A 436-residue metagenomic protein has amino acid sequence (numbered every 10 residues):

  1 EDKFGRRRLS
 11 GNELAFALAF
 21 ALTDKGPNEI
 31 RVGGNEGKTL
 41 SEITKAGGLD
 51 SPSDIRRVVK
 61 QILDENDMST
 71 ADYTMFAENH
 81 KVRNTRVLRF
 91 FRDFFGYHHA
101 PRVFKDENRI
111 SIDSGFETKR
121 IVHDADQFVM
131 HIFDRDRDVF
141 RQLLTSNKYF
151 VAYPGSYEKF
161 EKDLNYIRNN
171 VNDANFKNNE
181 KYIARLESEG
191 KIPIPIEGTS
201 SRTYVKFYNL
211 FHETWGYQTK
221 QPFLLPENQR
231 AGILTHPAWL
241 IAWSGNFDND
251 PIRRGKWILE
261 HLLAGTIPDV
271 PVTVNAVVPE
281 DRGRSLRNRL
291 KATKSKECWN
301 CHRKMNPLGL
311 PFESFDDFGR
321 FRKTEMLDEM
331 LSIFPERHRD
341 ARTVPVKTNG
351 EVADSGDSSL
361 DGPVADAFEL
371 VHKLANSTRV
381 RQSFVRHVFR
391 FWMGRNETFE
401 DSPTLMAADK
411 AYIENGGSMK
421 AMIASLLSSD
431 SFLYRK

Functional and structural regions predicted by a protein language model:
E1-R379, V385, F389-R390, S402-E414 (+1 more regions): Active-site substrate-binding loop specific to GH73 endo-beta-N-acetylglucosaminidase modules in bacterial autolysins
M393-R395: Axial heme c-ligation environment in periplasmic c-type cytochrome domains
